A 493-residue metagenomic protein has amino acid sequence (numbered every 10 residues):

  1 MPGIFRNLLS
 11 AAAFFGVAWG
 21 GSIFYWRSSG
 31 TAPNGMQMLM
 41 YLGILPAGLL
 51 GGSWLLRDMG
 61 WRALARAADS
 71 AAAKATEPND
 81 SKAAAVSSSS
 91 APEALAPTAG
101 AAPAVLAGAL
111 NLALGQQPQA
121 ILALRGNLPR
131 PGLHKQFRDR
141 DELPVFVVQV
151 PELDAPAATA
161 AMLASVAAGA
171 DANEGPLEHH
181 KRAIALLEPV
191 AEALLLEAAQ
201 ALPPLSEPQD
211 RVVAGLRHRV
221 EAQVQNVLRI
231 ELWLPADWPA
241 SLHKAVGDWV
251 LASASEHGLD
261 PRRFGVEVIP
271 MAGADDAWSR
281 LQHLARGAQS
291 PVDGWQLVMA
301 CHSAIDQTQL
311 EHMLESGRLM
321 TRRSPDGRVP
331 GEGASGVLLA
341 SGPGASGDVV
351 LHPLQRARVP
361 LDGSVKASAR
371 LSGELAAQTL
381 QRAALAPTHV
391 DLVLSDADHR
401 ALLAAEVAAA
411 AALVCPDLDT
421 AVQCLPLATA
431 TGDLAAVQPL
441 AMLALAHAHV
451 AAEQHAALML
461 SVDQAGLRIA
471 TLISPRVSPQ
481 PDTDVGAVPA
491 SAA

Functional and structural regions predicted by a protein language model:
M1-H302, E311-A493: Conserved "HGTGT" condensation-loop signature of ketosynthase/thiolase-family condensing enzymes that catalyze
D306-T308: Short acidic/His/Gly/Ser-rich catalytic and metal-binding motifs that mark active-site loops of diverse hydrolases
